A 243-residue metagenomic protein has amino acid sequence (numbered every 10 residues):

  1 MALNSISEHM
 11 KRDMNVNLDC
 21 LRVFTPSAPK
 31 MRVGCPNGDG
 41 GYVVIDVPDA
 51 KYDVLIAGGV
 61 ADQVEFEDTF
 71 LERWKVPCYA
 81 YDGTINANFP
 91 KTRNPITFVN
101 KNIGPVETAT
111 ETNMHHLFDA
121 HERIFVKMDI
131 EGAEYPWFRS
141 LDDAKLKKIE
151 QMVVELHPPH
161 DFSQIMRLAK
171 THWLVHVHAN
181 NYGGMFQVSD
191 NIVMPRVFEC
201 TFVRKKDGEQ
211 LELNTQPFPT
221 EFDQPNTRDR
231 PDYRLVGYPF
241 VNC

Functional and structural regions predicted by a protein language model:
M1-I56, Q63, T69, A109-R123 (+1 more regions): Rossmann-like AdoMet/SAM-dependent catalytic core
V60, I103-M166: Active-site segment flanking the S-adenosylmethionine/decSAM binding pocket in AdoMet-dependent transferases
D62-Q63, A80-F89: Short, polar loop motifs at secondary-structure junctions
F66-D68, F89-K91, P136-L141, F186-V188: A short acidic (Asp/Glu
F70-L71, N86-I96, A144: Short loop/helix-cap segments at secondary-structure boundaries that form the rim of catalytic
L71-P77: Conserved S-adenosyl-L-methionine
D82, N100-K101: Short loop/edge segments at beta-strand edges and connector loops that shape dinucleotide/nucleotide cofactor-binding
